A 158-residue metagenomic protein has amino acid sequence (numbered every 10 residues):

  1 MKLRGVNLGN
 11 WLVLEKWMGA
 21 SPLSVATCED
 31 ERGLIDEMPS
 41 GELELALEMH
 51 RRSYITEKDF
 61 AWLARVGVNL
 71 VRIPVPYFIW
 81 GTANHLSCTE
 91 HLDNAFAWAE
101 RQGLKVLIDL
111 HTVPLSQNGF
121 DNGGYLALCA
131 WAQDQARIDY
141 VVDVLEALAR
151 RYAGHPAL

Functional and structural regions predicted by a protein language model:
M1-V68: N-terminal carbohydrate-binding accessory modules
V6-N10, I73-Y77, I108-T112: A cross-domain feature marking catalytic cores of carbohydrate-active enzymes and several ubiquitous metabolic/repair
E15-G19, A83-N84, Q117-G119: Short, solvent-exposed loop/turn and secondary-structure capping segments
L23-A26, G119, Y125: Residue-level signature of transmembrane alpha-helix interfaces in integral membrane proteins
E29-R32, Q102, Q117, Q133-Q135: Residue-identity detector for glutamine
E37-S40, I73-P76, A127-L128: A short alpha-helix capping/helix-coil boundary motif
E44-V71, G81-T112, N122-L158: An active-site-proximal structural segment forming one wall of the substrate-binding cleft that immediately precedes
